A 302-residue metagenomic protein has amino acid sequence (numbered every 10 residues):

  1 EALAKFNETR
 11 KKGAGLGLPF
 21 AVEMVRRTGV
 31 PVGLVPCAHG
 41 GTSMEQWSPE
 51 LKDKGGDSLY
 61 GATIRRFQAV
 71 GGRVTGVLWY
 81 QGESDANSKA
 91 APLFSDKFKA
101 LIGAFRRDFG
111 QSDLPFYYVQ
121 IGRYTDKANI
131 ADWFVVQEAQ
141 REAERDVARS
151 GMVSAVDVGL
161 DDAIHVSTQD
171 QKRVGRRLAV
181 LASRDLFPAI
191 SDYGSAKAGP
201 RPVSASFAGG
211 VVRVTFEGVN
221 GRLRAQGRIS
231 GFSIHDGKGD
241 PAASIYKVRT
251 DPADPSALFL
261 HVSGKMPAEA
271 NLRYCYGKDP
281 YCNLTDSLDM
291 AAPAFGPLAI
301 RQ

Functional and structural regions predicted by a protein language model:
E1-Q302: Cell-envelope and extracellular/periplasmic
